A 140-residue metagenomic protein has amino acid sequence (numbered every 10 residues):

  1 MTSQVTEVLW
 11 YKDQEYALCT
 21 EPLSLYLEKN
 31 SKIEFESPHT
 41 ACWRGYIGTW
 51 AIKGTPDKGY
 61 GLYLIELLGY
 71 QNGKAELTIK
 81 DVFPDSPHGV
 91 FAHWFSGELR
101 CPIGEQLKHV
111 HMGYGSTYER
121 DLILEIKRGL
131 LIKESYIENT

Functional and structural regions predicted by a protein language model:
M1-T140: Intrinsically disordered, low-complexity acidic regions enriched in Pro/Ser/Thr
